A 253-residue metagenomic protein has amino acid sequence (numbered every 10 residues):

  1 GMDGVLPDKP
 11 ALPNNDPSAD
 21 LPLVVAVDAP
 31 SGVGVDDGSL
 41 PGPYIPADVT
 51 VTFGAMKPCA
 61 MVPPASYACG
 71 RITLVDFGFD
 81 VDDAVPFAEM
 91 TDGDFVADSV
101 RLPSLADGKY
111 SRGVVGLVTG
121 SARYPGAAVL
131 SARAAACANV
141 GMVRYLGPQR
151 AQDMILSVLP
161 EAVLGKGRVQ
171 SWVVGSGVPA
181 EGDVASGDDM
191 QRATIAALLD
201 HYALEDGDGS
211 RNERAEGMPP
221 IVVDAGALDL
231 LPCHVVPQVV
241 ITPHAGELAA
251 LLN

Functional and structural regions predicted by a protein language model:
G1-A88: Internal gly/pro-rich beta-alpha loop/helix module that stabilizes soluble enzyme cofactors or their anionic handles
A47-V49, A60-A225, D229-A245, A249-N253: Small-residue (G/A/S/T)-rich helix-start motifs and N-terminal tracts that mark the onset
